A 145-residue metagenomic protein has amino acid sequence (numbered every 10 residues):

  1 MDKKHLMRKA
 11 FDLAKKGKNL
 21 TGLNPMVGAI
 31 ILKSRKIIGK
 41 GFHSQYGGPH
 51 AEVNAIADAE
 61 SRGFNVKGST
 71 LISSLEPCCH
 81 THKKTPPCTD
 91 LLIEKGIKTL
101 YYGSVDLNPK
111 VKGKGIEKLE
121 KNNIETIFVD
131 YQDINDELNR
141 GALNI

Functional and structural regions predicted by a protein language model:
M1-G22: Short, basic/aromatic recognition patches
A10, G28, R35: Conserved hydrophobic/aromatic pocket- or pore-lining residues that grip, position, or stack substrates in active sites
L23-V27, S69: Acidic, glycine-enriched active-site microenvironments
I31, K36-E137: Zn2+-dependent cytidine deaminase-like catalytic core
R140-I145: Phosphate/diphosphate-binding glycine-rich loops and adjacent basic-rich segments that engage nucleotide
